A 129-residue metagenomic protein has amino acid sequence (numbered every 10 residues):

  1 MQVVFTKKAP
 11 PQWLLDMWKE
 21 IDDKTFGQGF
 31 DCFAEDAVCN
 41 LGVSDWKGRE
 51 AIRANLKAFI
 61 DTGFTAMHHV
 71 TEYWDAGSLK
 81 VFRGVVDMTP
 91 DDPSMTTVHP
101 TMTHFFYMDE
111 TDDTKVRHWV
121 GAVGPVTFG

Functional and structural regions predicted by a protein language model:
M1-G27, D31-C32: Short, low-complexity N-terminal intrinsically disordered segments enriched in polar/charged residues
M1-V4, D16, A54-G129: A beta-strand edge to alpha-helix "cap/lid" segment located at domain peripheries
F30, R49, R53-L56: Short, well-structured alpha-helical segments
F33-E35, M102: Residues that flank catalytic or metal-binding motifs in active/ligand-binding sites
D36-K47, F59-T62: A short gly/proline-enriched turn/hairpin at secondary-structure junctions
